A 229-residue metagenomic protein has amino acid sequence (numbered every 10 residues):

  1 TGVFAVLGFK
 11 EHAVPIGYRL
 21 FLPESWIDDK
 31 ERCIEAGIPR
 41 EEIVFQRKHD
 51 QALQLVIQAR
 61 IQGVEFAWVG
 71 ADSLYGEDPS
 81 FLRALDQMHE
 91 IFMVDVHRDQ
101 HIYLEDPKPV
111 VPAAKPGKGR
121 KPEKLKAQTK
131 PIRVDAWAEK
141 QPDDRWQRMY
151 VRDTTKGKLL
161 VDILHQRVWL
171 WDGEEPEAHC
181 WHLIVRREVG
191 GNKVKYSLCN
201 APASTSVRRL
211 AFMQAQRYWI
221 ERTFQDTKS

Functional and structural regions predicted by a protein language model:
T1, A5, V69-E77, F92 (+2 more regions): Short, conserved catalytic/metal-binding motifs centered on acidic residues
T1, E177-C180, S229: Proteins with a high burden of low-complexity, intrinsically disordered sequence enriched in S/T/G/P/A and R, requiring
T1, M88, K193: Residues that flank catalytic or metal-binding motifs in active/ligand-binding sites
G8-G37, E41, H97-R98, I102-W219: An anionic, glycine-rich sequence signature occurring as long contiguous blocks
E31-P112: Domain-level cores of phosphate- or acyl-group-handling catalytic modules
